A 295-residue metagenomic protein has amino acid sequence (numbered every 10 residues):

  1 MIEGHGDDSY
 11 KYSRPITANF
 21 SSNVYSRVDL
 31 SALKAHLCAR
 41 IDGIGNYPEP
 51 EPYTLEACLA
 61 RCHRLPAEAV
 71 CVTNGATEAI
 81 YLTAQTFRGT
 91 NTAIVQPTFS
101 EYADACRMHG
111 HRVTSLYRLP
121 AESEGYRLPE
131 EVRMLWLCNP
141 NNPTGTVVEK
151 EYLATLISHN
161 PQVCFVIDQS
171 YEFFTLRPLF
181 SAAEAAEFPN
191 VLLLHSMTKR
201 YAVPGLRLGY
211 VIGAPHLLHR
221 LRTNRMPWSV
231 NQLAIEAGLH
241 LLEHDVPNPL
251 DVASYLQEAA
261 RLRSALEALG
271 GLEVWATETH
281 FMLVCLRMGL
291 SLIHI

Functional and structural regions predicted by a protein language model:
M1-Y47: N-terminal "arm"/small-domain region of PLP-dependent enzymes with the aminotransferase-like
D29, N190-A268, L272-V274: PLP-dependent aminotransferase class I/II
P52-E56, P66-T92, G209: Conserved beta-loop-alpha segment that forms the PLP phosphate-binding cup at the N-terminus of a helix
A84-R107, L119: Conserved PLP-anchoring active-site segment centered on the Schiff-base-forming lysine
T114, R118-T175: Active-site phosphate-binding strand-loop segment of PLP-dependent enzymes
I212, L283-C285: Short hydrophobic/aromatic beta-strand micro-patches that form the beta-sheet surface supporting nucleotide- or nucleic
W275-F281: Short Gly/Ser/Thr- and Asp/Glu-enriched loop/turn motifs at secondary-structure junctions
I293-I295: Conserved small/polar residues in nucleotide/adenosyl-binding loops
